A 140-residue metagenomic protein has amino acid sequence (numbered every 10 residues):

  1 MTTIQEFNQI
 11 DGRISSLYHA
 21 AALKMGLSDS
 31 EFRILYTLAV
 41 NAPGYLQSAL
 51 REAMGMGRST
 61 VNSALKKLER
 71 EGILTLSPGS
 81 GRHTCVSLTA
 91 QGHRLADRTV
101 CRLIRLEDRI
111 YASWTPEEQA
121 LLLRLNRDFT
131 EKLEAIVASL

Functional and structural regions predicted by a protein language model:
M1-M25: N-terminal leader segment of winged-helix/HTH proteins
T3, I10, S30-E31, L46 (+2 more regions): N-terminal positioning helix adjacent to the helix-turn-helix/winged-helix DNA-binding module
N8, Y36-A42, V100, R127: Short, locally clustered residues in the helix-turn-helix/winged-helix DNA-binding domain
S16-T60: N-terminal helix-turn-helix DNA-binding core of bacterial DNA-binding proteins
K66-R124: Charged, amphipathic alpha-helical coiled-coil/dimerization segments
E117-L140: C-terminal regulatory/oligomerization modules of transcriptional regulators
